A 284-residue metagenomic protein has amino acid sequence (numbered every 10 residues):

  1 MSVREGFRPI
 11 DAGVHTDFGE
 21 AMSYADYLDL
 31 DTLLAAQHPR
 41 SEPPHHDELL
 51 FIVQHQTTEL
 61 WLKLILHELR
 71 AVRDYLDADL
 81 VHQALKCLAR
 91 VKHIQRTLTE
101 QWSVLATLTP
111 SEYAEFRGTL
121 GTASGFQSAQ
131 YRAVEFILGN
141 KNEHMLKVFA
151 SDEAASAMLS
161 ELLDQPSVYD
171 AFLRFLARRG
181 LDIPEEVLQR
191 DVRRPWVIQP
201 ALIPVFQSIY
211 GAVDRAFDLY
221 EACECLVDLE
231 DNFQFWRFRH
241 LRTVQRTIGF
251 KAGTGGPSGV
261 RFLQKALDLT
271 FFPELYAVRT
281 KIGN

Functional and structural regions predicted by a protein language model:
M1-N284: Surface-exposed peri-terminal alpha-helical interaction modules
